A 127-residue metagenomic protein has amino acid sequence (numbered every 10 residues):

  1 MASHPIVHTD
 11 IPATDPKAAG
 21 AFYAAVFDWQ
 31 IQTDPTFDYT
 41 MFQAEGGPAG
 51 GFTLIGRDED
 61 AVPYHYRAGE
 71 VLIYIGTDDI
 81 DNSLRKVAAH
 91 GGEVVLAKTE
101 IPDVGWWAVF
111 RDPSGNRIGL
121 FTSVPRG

Functional and structural regions predicted by a protein language model:
M1-V7, G20-D78, N82-R111, S123-G127: Vicinal oxygen chelate
D10: Helix-turn-helix
A13-D15: Conserved beta-strand-loop-alpha-helix junction that forms the acyl-donor binding cleft
R117: Glycine-rich acetyl-CoA-binding "A-motif" of GNAT/NAT acetyltransferases
L120: Short glycine-/small-residue motifs
